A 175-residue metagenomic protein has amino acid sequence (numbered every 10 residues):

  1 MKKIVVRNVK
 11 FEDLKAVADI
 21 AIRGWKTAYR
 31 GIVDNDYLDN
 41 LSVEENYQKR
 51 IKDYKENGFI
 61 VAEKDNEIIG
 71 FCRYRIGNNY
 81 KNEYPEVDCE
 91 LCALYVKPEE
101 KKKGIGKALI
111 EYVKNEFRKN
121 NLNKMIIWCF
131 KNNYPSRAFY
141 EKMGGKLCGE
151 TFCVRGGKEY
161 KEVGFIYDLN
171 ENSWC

Functional and structural regions predicted by a protein language model:
I4, N8-L14, D19-I32, L38-E99 (+4 more regions): Acetyl-CoA-dependent GNAT
I20, N120, K142-M143: Structural motif
K97-E99, K103, K131-N132: Active-site acidic-Proline motif in GNAT/NAT acetyltransferases
K107: Residues forming the Rossmann-fold NAD(P)(H) cofactor-binding site
F117-C129: Conserved GNAT acetyl-CoA-binding A-motif
I126-C129, E141, K146-V163: Conserved catalytic-core motifs of GNAT/GCN5-like acyltransferases
S136: Helix-turn-helix
E159-C175: Terminal substrate-recognition subdomain of acyl/acetyltransferases
